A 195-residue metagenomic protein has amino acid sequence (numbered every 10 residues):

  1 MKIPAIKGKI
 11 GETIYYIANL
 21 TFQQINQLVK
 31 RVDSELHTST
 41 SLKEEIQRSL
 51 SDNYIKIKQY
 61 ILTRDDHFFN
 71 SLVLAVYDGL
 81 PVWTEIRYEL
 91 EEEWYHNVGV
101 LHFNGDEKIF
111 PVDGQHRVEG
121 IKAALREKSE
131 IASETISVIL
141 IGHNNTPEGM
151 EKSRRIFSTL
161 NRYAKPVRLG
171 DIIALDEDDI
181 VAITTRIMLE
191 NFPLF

Functional and structural regions predicted by a protein language model:
M1-N70, V76-H102: N-terminal extension/subdomain marker
F68-L80, I86-F195: Basic- and aromatic-enriched surface patches that contact anionic nucleotides/nucleic acids
